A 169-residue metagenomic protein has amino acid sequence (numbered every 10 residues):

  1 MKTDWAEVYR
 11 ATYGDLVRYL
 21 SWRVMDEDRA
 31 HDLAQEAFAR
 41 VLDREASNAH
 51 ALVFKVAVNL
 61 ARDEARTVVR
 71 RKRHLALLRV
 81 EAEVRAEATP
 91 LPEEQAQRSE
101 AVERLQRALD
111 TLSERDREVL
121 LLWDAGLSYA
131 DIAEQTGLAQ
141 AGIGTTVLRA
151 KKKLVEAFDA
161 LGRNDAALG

Functional and structural regions predicted by a protein language model:
M1-R18, W22, D28-H31, L42 (+1 more regions): A short, charge-rich alpha-helical start-of-domain segment used by transcription regulators
T3-D4, L75, Q135, K152-G169: C-terminal edge and immediately downstream basic/flexible tail or linker adjoining helix-turn-helix-like DNA-binding
D32-A39, D43, S47-N59: Structural recognition of an alpha-helix C-terminal capping motif at a helix-to-coil junction
K55-V80, T89-P90, R98, A160: Arg/Lys-rich amphipathic alpha helix in sigma70-family domain 2
V58, A130, T136-A160: DNA-recognition helix of helix-turn-helix
E81-D110: Acidic, proline/glycine-rich intrinsically disordered inter-domain spacer in sigma factors
R115-D116: The N-cap/first-turn positions of alpha helices within or immediately adjacent to helix-turn-helix DNA-binding domains
V119-L120: A short pre-motif secondary-structure segment
